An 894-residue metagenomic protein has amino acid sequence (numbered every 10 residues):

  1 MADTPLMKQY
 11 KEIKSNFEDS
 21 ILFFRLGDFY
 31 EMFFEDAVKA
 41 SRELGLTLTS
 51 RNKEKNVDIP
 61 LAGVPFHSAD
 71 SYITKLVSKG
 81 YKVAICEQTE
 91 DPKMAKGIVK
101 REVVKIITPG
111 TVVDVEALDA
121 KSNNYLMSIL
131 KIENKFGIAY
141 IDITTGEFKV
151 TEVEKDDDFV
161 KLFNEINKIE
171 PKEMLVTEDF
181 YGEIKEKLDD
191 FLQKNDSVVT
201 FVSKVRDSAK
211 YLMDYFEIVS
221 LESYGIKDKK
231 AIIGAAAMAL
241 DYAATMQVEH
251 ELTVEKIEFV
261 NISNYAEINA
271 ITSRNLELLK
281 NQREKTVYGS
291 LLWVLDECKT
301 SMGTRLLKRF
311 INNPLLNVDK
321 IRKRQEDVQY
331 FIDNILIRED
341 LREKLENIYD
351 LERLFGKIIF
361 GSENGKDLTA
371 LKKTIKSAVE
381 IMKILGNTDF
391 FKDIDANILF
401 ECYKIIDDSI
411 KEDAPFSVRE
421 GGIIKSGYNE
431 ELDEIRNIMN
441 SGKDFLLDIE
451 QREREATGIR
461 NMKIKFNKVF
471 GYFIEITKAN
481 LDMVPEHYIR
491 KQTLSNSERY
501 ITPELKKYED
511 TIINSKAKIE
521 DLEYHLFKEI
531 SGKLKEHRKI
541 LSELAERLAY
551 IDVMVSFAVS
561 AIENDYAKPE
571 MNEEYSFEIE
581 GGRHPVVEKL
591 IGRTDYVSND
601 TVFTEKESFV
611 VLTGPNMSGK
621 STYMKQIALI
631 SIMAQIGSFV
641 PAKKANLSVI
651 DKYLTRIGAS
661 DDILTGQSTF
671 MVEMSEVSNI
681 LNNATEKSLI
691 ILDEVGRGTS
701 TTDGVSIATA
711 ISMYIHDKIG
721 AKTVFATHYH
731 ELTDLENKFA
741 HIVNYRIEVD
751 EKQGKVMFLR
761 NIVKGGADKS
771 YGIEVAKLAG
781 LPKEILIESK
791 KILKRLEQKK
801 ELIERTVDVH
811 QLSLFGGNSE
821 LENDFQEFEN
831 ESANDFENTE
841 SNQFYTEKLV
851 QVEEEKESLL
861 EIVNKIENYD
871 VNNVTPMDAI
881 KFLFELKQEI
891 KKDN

Functional and structural regions predicted by a protein language model:
M1-Y330, E343-E346, D350-I359, E363-Q451 (+2 more regions): Charged catalytic and DNA/RNA-contacting regions of genome-maintenance and nucleic-acid-processing enzymes
E12-S15, T74-K75, E116-K121, M127-E133 (+26 more regions): Replace "in large, NTP-powered and nucleic-acid-processing enzymes" with "in large, NTP-powered factors and other
E18, F34-A37, K229, K299-T300 (+4 more regions): ATPase nucleotide-binding head domains, primarily ABC-like/P-loop NTPase cores
C86, P109-L118, H250, T388-F391 (+5 more regions): Active-site phosphate-binding and catalytic loops of NTP-dependent enzymes
G137, V205-Y211, Y215, E267 (+4 more regions): Amphipathic heptad-repeat alpha-helical coiled-coil/stalk segments that mediate oligomerization, filament/stalk
F360, N364, T374-S377, S426-G427 (+2 more regions): Charged, surface-exposed helical/loop "interaction arms" that form contiguous linear patches used for dimerization
L494, E498-G532: Extended, charged coiled-coil "arm/hinge" scaffolds of SMC/Rad50-like chromosome-maintenance ATPases and other large
L859-N894: C-terminal tails and terminal domains of large nucleic-acid-associated and other macromolecular-machine proteins
